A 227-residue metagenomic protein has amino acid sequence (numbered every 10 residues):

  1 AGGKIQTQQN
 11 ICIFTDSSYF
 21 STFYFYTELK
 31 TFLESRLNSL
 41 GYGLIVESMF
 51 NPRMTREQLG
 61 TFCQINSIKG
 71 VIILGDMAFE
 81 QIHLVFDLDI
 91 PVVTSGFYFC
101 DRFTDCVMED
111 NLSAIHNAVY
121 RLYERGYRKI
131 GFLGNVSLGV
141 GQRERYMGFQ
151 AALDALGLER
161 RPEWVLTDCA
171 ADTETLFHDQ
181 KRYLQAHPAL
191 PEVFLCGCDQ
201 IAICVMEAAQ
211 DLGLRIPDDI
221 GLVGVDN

Functional and structural regions predicted by a protein language model:
A1-T22: N-terminal helix-turn-helix/winged-helix DNA-binding helices and compositionally similar short basic alpha-helical
N10-S17, E28-I45, E57, T61-I65 (+3 more regions): Bacterial carbohydrate/catabolite-sensing allosteric modules
S18, F50-M54, I73-F79, Q200-I201: Short beta->alpha connector loops
F20-Y24, F50, C106: Short coil/turn segments at secondary-structure boundaries
I82: Catalytic micro-motifs at enzyme active sites that drive phosphoryl/nucleotidyl and oxygen chemistry
